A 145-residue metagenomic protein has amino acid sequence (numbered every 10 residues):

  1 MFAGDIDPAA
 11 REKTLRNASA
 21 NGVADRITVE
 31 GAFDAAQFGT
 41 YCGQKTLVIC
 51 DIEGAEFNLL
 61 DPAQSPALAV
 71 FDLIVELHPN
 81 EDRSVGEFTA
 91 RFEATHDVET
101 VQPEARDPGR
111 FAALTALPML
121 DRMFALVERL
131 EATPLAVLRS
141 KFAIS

Functional and structural regions predicted by a protein language model:
M1, L47, D72: Hydrophobic "anchor" residues on beta-strands that sit immediately upstream of conserved functional sites
F2-G4, E30, I74, E99: Hydrophobic/aromatic beta-strand patches that form the interior of the parallel beta-sheet core in alpha/beta enzyme
G4-F57: S-adenosyl-L-methionine
P8-A9, A55, P79-N80, F142-I144: Short, solvent-exposed loop/turn segments at secondary-structure junctions
Y41-C42, P62-V70, R91-E93: Short, conserved loop/helix-junction motifs that constitute active-site signature segments in enzyme catalytic cores
G54-Q64, S84-V85: A short, conserved alpha-helix within the catalytic core of class I
A69-N80: Conserved beta-strand signature within the Rossmann-like core of class I S-adenosyl-L-methionine
E81-S145: Rossmann-like AdoMet/SAM-dependent catalytic core
